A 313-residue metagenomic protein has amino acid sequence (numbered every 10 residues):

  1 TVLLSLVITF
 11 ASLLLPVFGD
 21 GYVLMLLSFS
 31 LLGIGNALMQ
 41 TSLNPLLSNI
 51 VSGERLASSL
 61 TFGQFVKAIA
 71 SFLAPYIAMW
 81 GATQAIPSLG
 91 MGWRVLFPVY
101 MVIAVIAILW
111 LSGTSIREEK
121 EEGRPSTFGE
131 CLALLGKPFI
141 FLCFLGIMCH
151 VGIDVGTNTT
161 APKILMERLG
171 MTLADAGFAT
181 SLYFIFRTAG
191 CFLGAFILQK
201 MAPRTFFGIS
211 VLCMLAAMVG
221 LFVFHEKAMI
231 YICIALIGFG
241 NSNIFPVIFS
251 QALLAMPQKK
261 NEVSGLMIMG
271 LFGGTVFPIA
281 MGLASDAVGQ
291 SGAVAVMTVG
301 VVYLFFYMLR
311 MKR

Functional and structural regions predicted by a protein language model:
T1-L14, V23, T205-V219: Structural signature of the two symmetry-related core transmembrane helices
F18-V23, G170, A202, F224-H225 (+1 more regions): Helix-breaking motifs and short loop linkers at transmembrane-helix boundaries and internal kinks in secondary membrane
S28-F65: Cytoplasmic helix-loop-helix junction between adjacent transmembrane helices in 12-TM secondary transporters
L38-S52, S242-P257: Intracellular juxtamembrane helix-capping segments at the cytosolic ends of symmetry-related transmembrane helices
E54, S58-S115: Helix-loop-helix hairpin linking two adjacent transmembrane segments in secondary transporters
G136-S181, T188-C191: Extracytoplasmic gate region of multi-pass secondary transporters
G190-P203, S285-D286: Helix-to-loop junctions at the C-terminal end of transmembrane segments in multipass secondary transporters
M201-I248: C-terminal transmembrane helical hairpin of 12-TM major facilitator-type secondary transporters
